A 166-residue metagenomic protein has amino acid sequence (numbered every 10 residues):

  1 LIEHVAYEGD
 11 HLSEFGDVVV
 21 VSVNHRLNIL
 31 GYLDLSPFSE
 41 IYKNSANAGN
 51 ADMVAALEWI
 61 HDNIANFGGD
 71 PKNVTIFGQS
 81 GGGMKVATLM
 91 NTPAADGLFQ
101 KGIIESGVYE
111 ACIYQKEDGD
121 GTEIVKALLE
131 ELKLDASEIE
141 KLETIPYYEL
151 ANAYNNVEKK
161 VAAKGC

Functional and structural regions predicted by a protein language model:
L1-A136: Serine-hydrolase-like catalytic core of hydrolytic proteins
K101, Y109-I113, K141-C166: Substrate-gating cap/lid region and adjacent catalytic-acid/histidine neighborhood within extracellular/lumenal
